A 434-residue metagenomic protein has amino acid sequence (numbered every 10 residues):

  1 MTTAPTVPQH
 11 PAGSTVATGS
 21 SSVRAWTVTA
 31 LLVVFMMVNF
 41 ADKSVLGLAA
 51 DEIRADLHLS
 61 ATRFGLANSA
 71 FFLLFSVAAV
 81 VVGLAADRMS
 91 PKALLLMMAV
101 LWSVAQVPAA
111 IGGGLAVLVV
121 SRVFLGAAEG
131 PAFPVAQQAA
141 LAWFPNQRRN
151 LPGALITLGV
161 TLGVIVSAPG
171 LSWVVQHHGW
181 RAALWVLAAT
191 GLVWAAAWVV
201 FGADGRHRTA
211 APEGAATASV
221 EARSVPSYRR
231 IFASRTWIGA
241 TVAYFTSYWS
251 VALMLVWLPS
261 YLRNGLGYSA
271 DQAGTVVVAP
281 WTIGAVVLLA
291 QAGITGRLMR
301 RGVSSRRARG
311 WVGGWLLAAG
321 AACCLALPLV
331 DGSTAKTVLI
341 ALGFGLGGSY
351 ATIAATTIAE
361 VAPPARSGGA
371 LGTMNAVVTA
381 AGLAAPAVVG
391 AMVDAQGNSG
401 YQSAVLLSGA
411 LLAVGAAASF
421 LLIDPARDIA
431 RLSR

Functional and structural regions predicted by a protein language model:
S14-S21, G205-T241: Juxtamembrane intracellular "pre-TM" segments in multi-pass secondary transporters
L46-G47, R235-Q291, A351, A355 (+1 more regions): Extracytoplasmic gate region of multi-pass secondary transporters
H58, S90, I111-V117, P145 (+2 more regions): Helix-breaking motifs and short loop linkers at transmembrane-helix boundaries and internal kinks in secondary membrane
V77-G113: Conserved MFS/SLC helix-loop-helix module at the cytosolic interface between two early adjacent transmembrane helices
S121-V160: Cytoplasmic helix-loop-helix junction between adjacent transmembrane helices in 12-TM secondary transporters
I156-R206: Helix-loop-helix hairpin linking two adjacent transmembrane segments in secondary transporters
Q176-A188, S269-Q272, A391-A410: A membrane-interface helix-boundary motif in multi-pass transporters
V361-A395: A late C-terminal transmembrane helix in Major Facilitator Superfamily
